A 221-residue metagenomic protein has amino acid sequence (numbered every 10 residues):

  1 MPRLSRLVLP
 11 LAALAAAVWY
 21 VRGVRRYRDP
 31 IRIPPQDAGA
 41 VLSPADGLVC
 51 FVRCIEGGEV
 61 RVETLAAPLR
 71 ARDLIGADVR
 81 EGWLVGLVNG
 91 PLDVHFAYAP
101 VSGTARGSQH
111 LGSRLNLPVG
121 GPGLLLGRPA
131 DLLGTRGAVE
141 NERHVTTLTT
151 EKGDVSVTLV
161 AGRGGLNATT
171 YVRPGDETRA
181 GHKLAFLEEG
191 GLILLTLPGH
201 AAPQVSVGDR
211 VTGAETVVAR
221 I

Functional and structural regions predicted by a protein language model:
M1-I221: Contiguous, well-folded functional domains in the mature portion of proteins
